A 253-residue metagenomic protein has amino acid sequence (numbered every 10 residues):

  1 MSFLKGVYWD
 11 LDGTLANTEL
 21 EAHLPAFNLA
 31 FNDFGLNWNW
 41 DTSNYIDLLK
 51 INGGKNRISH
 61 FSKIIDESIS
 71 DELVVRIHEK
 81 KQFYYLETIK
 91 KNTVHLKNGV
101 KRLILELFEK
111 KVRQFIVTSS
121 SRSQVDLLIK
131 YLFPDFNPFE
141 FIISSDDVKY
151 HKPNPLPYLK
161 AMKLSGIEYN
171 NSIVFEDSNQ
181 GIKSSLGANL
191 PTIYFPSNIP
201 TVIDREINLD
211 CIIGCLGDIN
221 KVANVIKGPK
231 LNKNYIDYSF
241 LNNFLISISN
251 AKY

Functional and structural regions predicted by a protein language model:
M1-N44: Active-site neighborhood of HAD-like aspartate-dependent phosphohydrolases
S2, L105, S121-R122, L127-Y253: Asp-based, Mg2+/Mn2+-dependent phosphohydrolase catalytic module
A22, G53, H95-G99, S120 (+2 more regions): Short beta->alpha linker loops
L24-N28, G54-S59, Q82, R122 (+1 more regions): An amphipathic alpha-helix signature
A30-N32, G53-I69: Helix-loop "lid/cap" segments that line or gate small-molecule binding pockets
F34-I46, I65-I77, D135-F139: Short, surface-exposed acidic
K63-K101, L105, K110: Metal-dependent phosphoesterase signature
